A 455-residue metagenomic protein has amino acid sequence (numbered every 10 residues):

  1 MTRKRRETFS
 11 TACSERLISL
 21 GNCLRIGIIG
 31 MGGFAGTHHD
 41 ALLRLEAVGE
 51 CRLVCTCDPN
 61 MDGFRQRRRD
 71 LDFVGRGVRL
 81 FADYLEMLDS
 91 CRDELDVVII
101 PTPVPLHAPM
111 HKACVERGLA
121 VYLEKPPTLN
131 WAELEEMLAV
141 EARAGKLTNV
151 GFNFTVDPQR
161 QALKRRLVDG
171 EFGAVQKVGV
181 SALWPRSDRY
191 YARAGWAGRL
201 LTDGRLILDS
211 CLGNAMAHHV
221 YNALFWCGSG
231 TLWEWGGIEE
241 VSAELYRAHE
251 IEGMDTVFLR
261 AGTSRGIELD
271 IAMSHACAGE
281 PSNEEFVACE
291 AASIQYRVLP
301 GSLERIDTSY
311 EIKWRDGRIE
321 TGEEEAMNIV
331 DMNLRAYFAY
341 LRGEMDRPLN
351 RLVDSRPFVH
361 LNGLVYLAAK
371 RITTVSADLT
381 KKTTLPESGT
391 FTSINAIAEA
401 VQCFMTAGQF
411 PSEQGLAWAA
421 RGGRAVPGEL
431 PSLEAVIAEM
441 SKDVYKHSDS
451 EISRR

Functional and structural regions predicted by a protein language model:
T2-V74, M440, H447-R454: N-terminal Rossmann-like dinucleotide-binding module
R5, L208, N214-P348, V359-L367 (+1 more regions): Contiguous beta-strand/loop segments that form the cofactor/metal-binding neighborhood of enzyme cores
F34, T155-V241, R247-E250: Predominantly a Rossmann-like dinucleotide-binding segment in NAD(P)-dependent oxidoreductases
V54, V78, D96: Conserved acidic residues
T56, V98-I99, V178, L269: Receiver (REC) domain switch-region micro-motif
R79-D83: Short acidic-hydrophobic, aromatic-tinged amphipathic segments that line or gate anion-handling sites
Y84-E94: Short amphipathic alpha-helix with an adjacent loop that forms part of the alpha/beta core around
V97, P103-T155, G170: Beta-strand-loop-alpha-helix segment that lines the small-molecule cofactor/substrate pocket of alpha/beta enzymes
